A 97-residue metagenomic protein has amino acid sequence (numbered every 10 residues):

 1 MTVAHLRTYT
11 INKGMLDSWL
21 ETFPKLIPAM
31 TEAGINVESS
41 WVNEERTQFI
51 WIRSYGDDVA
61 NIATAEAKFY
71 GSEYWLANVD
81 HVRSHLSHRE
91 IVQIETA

Functional and structural regions predicted by a protein language model:
M1-V3, A33-G34, W51: Short, flexible segments with low predicted structural confidence
V3-N12: Short glycine-/aliphatic-rich beta-strand segments at the starts of folded cytosolic domains
T10, I52-S54: Short hydrophobic/aromatic beta-strand micro-patches that form the beta-sheet surface supporting nucleotide- or nucleic
S18-S39, S54-I91: An amphipathic, aromatic/His-enriched active-site/gating alpha helix that lines ligand/cofactor pockets
E45-Q48: Short acidic/glycine-enriched loop/turn segments that link adjacent beta-strands
I94-T96: Specificity-determining recognition surfaces
